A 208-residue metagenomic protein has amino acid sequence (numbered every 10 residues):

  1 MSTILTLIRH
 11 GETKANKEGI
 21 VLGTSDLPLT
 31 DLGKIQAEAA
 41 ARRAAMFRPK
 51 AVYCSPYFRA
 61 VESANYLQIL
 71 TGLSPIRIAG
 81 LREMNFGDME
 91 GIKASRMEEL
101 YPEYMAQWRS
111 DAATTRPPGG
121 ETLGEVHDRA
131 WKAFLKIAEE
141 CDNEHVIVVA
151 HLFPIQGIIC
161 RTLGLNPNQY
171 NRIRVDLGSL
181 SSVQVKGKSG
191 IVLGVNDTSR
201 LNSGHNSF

Functional and structural regions predicted by a protein language model:
M1-I4, R43, I76, M84-E99 (+2 more regions): Acidic, low-complexity terminal tails and accessory targeting/binding regions of phosphate-metabolizing enzymes
T6-Y66, R116-W131: Loop-to-helix element that buttresses phosphate recognition and phosphoryl-transfer chemistry
G11, L152, T198: Active-site metal-binding loops of divalent metal-dependent hydrolases
E38-M105: Phosphate-coordination/substrate-recognition cap region in phosphate-metabolizing enzymes
P56-Y57, G80, V146-F153: Short, well-ordered beta-to-alpha junction loops that form the rim of enzyme active sites and present histidine/acidic
Y66, G157, R161: Active-site signature of alpha/beta-hydrolase-fold catalytic machinery across serine- and Asp/Cys-nucleophile hydrolases
V126-E140, E144-L152: GST-like fold's C-terminal all-alpha helical module
